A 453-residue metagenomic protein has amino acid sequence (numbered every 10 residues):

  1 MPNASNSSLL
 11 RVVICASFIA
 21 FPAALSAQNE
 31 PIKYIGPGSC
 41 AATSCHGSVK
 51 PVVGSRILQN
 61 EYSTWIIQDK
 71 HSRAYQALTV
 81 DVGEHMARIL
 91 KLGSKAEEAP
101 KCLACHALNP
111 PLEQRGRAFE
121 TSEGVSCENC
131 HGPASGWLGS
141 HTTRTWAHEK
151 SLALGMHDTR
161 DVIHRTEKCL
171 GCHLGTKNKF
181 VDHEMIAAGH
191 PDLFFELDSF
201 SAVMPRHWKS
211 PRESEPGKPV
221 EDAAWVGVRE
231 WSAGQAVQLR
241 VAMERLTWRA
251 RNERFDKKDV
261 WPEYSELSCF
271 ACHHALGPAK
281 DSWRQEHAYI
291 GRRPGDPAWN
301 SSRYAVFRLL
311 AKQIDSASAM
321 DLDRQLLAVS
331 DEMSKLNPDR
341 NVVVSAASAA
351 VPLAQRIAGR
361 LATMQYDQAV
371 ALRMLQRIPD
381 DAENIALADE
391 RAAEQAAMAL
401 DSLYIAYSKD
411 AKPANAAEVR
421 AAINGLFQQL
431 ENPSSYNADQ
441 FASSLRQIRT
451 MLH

Functional and structural regions predicted by a protein language model:
M1-L9: N-terminal secretory signal peptides that target proteins for export/translocation
V12-P22: Bacterial N-terminal signal peptides
A24-A27: Signal peptide processing junction and immediate N-terminal pro/mature segment of secreted/exported proteins
N29-T43, D259-S268: Local sequence-structure signature of Cys/Sec-based thiol-disulfide redox active-site neighborhoods
C40-A42, C102, C127, C169 (+1 more regions): Short cysteine-rich clusters marking metal-coordination/redox-active sites
V49-I89, R117-V125, P133-A393: Primarily the internal scaffold of c-type cytochrome electron-transfer domains, especially repeated/multiheme c-type
I89-E128, T145: Post-signal peptide N-terminal segment of secreted/secretory-pathway proteins
D380-H453: A cross-kingdom marker for long, charged
